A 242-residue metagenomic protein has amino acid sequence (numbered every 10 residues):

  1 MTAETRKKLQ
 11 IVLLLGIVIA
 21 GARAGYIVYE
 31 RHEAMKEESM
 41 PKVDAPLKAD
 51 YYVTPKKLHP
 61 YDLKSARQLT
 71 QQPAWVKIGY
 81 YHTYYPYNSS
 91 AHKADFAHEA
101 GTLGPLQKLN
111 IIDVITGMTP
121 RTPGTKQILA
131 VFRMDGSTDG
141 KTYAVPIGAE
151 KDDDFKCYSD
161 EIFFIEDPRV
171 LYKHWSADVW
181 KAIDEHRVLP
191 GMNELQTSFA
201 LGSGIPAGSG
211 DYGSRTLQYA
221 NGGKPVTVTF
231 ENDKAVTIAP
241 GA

Functional and structural regions predicted by a protein language model:
M1-K7: Short, Lys/Arg-rich N-terminal segment immediately upstream of the first membrane anchor
Q10-I27: Hydrophobic membrane-insertion alpha-helices, especially the h-region of bacterial N-terminal signal peptides
V28-R31, G117-P120, T125, K173-A242: A cross-family detector of function-defining hotspots
K36-A94, E161-F163: SH3-family beta-barrel domains
A45-P46, D50, Y61-L63, M118-G140: Basic/aromatic-rich interaction segments and small domains that mediate binding to polyanionic partners
R67-L69, A74, S137-G148, T227-F230: A short macromolecule-binding patch
A94-P120: Conserved beta-strand/loop element in small beta-rich adapter and peptidoglycan-binding domains
A130-Y172: Boundary regions of SH3-family modules and the immediately adjacent low-complexity/disordered segments in eukaryotic
